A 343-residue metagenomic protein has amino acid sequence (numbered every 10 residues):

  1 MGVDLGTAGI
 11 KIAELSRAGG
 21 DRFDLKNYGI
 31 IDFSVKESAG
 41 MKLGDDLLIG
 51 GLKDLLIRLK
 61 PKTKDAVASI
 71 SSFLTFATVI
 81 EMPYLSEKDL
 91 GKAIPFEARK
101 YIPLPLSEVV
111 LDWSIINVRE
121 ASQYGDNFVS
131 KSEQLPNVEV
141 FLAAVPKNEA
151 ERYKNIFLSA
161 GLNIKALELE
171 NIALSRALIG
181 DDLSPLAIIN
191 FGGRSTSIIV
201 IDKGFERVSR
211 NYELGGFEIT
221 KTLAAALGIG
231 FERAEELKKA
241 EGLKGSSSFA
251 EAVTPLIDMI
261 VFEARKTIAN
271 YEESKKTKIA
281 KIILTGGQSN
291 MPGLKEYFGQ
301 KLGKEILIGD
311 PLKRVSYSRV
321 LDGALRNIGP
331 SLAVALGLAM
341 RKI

Functional and structural regions predicted by a protein language model:
M1-D32, K64-S71, Q123, L178-V208 (+2 more regions): Gly/Thr-rich phosphate-binding beta-strand-loop-beta motif of the actin/hexokinase/Hsp70
M1-E97, E151-Y153, S159: Non-catalytic, solvent-exposed interaction/assembly segments
F33-G40, K147-R176, D182, F205-S246: Glycine-rich phosphate-binding loop plus the immediately following alpha-helix
L52, P61-F73, F157, L162-A166 (+2 more regions): Short glycine-rich phosphate-binding loop at a beta-alpha junction
S69-I179, K281, P311-V315, V334: Active-site neighborhood for divalent-cation/phosphate handling
A173-R176, F217, L307-I343: Glycine-rich phosphate-binding/hydrolytic loop that grips phosphoryl groups
A234-K281, Q288: Adenine-nucleotide phosphate-binding core of ATP-dependent small-molecule kinases
L256, K278-L307, P311-K313: Glycine-rich phosphate-binding loops at beta-strand->alpha-helix junctions
